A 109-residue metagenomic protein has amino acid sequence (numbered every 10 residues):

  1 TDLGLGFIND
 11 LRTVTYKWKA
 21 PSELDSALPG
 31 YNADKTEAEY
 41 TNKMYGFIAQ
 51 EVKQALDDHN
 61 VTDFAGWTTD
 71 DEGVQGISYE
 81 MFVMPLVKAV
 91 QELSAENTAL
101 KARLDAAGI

Functional and structural regions predicted by a protein language model:
T1-F7, I48, L86: Stable alpha-helical elements in mature extracytoplasmic
L3-E39: Acidic, glycine-rich loop-and-strand cores that form catalytic or ligand-binding grooves in diverse globular domains
D10-T13, A49-T62: Glycine-rich, acidic and aromatic/proline-enriched surface loops and short helix-turn segments that act as binding
K19, I48, I77-S78: Poly-acidic low-complexity segments
P21-E23, Q50, M84-V87: Short linear sequence elements within intrinsically disordered, low-complexity coil regions
M44-G46: Short, conserved beta-strand/beta-arch hydrophobic-aromatic motifs that form part of recognition grooves or interface
D58, T62-I109: C-terminal intramolecular chaperone/auto-processing assembly modules
